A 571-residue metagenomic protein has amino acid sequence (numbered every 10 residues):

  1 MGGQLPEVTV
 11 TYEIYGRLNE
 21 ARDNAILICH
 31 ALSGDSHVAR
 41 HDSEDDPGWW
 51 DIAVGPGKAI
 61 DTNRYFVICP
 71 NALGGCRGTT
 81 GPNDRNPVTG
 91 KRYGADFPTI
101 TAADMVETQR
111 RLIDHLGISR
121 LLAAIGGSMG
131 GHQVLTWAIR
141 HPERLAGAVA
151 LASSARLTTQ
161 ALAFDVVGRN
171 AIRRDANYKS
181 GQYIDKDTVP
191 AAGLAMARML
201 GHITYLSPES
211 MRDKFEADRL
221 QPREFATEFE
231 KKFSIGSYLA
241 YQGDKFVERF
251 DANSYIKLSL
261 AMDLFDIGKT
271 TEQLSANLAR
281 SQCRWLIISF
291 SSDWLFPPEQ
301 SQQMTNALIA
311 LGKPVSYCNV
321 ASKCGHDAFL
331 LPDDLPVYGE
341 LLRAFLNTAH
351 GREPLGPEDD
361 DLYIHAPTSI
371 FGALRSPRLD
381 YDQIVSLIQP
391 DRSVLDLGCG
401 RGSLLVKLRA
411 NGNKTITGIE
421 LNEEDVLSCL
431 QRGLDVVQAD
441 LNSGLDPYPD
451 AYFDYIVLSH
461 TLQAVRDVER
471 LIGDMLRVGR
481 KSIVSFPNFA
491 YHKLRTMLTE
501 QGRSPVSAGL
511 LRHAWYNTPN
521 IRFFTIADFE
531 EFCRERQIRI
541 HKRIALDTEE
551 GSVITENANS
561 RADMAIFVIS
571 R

Functional and structural regions predicted by a protein language model:
E13, R17-N86: N-terminal cap/lid subdomain of alpha/beta-hydrolase-fold enzymes
A150-K245: Alpha/beta-hydrolase-fold enzymes
I287-S289: Short beta-strand/loop motif that positions the catalytic acidic residue of the alpha/beta-hydrolase fold
C318-D359: Catalytic active-site module of serine/aspartate enzymes centered on a nucleophile-bearing elbow/loop
R375-D391: Conserved alpha-helix/loop element of class I SAM-dependent methyltransferases that forms part of the SAM/SAH-binding
S403, K407-G444: Class I SAM-dependent methyltransferase SAM/SAH-binding core
Y455-R466: A short SAM/SAH-binding and catalytic strip from SAM-dependent methyltransferases
R470-D474, K481-R571: S-adenosyl-L-methionine-dependent methyltransferase catalytic module, highlighting the catalytic core
